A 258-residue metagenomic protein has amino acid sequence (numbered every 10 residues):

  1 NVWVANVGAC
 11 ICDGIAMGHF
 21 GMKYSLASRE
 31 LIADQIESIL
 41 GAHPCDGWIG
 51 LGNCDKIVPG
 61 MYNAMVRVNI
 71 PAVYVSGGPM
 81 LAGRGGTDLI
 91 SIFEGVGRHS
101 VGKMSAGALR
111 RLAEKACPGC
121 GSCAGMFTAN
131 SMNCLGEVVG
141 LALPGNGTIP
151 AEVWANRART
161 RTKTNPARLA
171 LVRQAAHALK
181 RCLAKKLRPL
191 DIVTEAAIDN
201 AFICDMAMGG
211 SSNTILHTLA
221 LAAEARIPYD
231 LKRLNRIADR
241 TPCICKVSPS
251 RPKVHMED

Functional and structural regions predicted by a protein language model:
N1-A27, N213-L216, R233: Anionic-ligand anchoring segments at beta-strand to alpha-helix junctions in alpha/beta enzyme folds, i.e., glycine
G8-I15, K180-R181, C243-I244, P249: Self-splicing inteins and homing endonuclease
S25-N200, C204: Active-site cavity-forming subdomains of large catalytic enzyme subunits
L51-K56, E114, Y229, R233-D239 (+1 more regions): Phosphate/diphosphate-binding loops
V73-Y74, A225-R233: Phosphate-handling active-site elements
F127-S131, S211-H217: Catalytic-loop motifs flanking and including active-site residues across diverse enzymes
A201-S211, I215: Alpha-helical membrane segments and immediately flanking helix-loop junctions that form or couple to the substrate/ion
L216-I227: Alpha-helical support elements that line or immediately flank enzyme active sites and cofactor-binding pockets
